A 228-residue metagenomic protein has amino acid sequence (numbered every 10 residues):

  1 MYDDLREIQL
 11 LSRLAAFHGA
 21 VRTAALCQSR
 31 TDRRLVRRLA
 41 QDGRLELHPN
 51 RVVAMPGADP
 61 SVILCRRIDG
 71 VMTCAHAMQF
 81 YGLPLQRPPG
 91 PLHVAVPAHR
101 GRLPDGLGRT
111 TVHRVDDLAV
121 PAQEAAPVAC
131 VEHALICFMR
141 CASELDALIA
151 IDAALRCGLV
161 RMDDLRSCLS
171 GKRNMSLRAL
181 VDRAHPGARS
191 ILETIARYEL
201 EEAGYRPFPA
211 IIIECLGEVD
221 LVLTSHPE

Functional and structural regions predicted by a protein language model:
M1, L155-E228: Surface segments flanking catalytic/ligand-binding clefts of nucleic-acid enzymes
M1-M175, Y205: Short gly/ser-rich loop at a beta-strand->alpha-helix junction or flexible surface loop bordering the NTP-binding
